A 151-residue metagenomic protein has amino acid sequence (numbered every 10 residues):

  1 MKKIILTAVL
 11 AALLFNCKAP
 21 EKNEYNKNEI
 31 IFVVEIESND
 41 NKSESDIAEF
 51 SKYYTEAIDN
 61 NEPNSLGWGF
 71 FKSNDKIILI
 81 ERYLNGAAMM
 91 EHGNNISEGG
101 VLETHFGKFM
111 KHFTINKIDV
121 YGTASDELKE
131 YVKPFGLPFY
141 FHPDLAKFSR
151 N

Functional and structural regions predicted by a protein language model:
I4-L13: Sec-dependent N-terminal signal peptides
L14-F15, S97: Hydrophobic alpha-helical membrane context
C17-I77, L84-N94, K111-N151: Short S/T/G/P-rich N-terminal loop/turn motif that feeds into the first structured element of a domain
E91-F109: Mid-chain, well-packed structural core segment of small domains
